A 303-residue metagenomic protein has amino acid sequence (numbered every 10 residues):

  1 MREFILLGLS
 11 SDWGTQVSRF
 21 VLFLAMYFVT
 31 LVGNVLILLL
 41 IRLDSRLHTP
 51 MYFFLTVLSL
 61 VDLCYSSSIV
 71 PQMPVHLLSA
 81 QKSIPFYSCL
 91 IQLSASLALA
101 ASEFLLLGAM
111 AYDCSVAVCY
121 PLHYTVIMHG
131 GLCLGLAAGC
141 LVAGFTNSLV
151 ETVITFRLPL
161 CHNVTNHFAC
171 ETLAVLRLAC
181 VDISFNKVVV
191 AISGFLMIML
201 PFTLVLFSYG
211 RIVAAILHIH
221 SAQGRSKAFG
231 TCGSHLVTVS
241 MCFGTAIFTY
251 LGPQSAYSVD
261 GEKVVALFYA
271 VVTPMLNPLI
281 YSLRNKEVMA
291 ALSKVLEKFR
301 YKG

Functional and structural regions predicted by a protein language model:
M1-G303: Transmembrane helical core of 7TM receptor-like proteins
